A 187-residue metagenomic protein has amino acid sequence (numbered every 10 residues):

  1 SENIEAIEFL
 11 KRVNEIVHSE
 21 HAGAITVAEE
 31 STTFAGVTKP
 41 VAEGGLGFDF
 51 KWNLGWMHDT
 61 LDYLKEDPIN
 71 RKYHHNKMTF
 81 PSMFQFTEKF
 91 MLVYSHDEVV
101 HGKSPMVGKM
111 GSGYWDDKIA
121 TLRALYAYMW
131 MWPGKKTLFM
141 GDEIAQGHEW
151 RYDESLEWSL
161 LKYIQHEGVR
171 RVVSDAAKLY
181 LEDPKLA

Functional and structural regions predicted by a protein language model:
E2-Y152, L160, L181-L186: Conserved alpha/beta catalytic core and glycan-binding cleft of carbohydrate-active enzymes
L156: Active-site beta-strand/loop architecture of penicillin-binding DD-peptidases
I164-L186: Catalytic cores of secreted or luminal carbohydrate-active enzymes
